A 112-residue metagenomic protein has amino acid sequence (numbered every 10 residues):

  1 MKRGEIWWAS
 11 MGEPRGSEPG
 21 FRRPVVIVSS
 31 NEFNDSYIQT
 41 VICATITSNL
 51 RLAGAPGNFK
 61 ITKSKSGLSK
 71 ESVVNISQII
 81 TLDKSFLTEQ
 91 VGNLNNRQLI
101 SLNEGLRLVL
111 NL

Functional and structural regions predicted by a protein language model:
M1-L112: Conserved functional hotspots at enzyme active or ligand-binding sites that engage polyanionic ligands
